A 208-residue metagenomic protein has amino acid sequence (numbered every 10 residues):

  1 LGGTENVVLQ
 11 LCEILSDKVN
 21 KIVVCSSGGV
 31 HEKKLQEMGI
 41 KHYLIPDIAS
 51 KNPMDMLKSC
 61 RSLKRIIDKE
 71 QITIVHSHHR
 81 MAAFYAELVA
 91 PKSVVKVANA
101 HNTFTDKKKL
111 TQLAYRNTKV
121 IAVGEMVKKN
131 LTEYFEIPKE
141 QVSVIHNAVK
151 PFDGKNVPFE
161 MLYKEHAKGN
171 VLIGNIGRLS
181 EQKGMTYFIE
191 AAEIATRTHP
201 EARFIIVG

Functional and structural regions predicted by a protein language model:
L1-S59: N-terminal strand-loop element at the rim of the active site of nucleotide-sugar-dependent glycosyltransferases
G2-E13, V171, N175-R197: A conserved mid-protein helix/loop that constitutes part of the nucleotide-sugar donor-binding site
V24-V30, V149, I176, T186 (+1 more regions): Glycosyltransferase donor-sugar binding loop
M38, A49-I74, F84, L88 (+3 more regions): An amphipathic, basic-hydrophobic alpha-helix
S62, G154-K168, L172-I173: A short helix/loop element that forms part of the nucleotide-sugar donor recognition site in Leloir-type
H76-A83, A100: Short His-centered aromatic/hydrophobic patch
P91-E125, F135-I137: A conserved, positively charged/aromatic
M126, A148: Carbohydrate-associated surface elements
